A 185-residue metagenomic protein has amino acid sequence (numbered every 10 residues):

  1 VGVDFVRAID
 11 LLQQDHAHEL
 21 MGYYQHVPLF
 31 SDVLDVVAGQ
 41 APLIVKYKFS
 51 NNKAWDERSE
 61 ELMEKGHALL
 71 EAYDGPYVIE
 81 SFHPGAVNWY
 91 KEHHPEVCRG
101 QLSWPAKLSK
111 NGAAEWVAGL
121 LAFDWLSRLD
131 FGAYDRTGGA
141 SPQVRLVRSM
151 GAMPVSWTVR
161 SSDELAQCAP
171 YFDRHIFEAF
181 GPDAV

Functional and structural regions predicted by a protein language model:
V1-P105, S127-R128, Y134-T137: Metal-dependent phosphodiesterase/phospholipase catalytic core, i.e., the His/Asp/Glu-rich active-site region
V36, Q101-V185: C-terminal active-site rim and adjoining tail of enzyme catalytic domains
